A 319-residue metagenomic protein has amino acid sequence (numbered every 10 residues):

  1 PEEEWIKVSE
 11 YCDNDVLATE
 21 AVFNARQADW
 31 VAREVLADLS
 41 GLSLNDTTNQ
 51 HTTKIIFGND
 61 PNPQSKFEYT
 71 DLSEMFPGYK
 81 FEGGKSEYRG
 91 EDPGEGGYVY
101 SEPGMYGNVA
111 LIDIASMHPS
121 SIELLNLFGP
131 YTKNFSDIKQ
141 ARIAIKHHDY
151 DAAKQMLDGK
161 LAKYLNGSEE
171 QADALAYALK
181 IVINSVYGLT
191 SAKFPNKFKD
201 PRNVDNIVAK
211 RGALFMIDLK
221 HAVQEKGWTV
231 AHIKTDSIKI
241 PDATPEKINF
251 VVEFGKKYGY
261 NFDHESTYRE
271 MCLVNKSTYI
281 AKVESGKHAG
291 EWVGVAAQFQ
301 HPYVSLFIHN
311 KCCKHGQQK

Functional and structural regions predicted by a protein language model:
P1-K7, F135-Q140, Y268-R269: Short linear loop/turn motifs
E2-K7, V99-Y106, I143-H147, D151-Q155 (+6 more regions): Glycine- and acidic
E3, C12-S116, S120-E123, D173-A222 (+3 more regions): Common nucleic-acid-contacting/processivity interface regions adjacent to the catalytic cores of nucleic-acid enzymes
F23, R142-I145, L219-V223, F250-Y258: Hydrophobic, Leu/Ile/Phe/Ala-enriched alpha-helical segments that form helix-helix packing faces
M117-G167, Q171, K180-L189, N196-K197: Metal-dependent catalytic core segments for phosphate chemistry
K226-V230: A short linear hydrophobic-aromatic micro-motif
P241-K319: C-terminal polymerase-core module
